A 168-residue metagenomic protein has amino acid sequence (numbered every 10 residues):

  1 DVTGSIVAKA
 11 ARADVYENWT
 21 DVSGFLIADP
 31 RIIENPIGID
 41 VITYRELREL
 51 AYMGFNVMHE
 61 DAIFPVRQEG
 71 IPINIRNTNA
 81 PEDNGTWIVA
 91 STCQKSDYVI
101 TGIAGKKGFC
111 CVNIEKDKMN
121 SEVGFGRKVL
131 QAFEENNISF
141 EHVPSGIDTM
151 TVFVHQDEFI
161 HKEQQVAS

Functional and structural regions predicted by a protein language model:
D1-S168: C-terminal catalytic "cap/lid" subdomain
